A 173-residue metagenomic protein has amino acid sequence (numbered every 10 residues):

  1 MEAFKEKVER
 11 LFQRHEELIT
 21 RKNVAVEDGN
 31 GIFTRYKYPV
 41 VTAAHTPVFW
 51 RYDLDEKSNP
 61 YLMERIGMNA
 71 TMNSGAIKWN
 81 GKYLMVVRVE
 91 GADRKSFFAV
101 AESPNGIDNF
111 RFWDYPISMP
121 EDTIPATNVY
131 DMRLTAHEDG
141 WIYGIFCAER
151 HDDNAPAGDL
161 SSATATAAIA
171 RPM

Functional and structural regions predicted by a protein language model:
M1-N73, I77-T127, T135-M173: Beta-rich carbohydrate-recognition and catalytic domains
